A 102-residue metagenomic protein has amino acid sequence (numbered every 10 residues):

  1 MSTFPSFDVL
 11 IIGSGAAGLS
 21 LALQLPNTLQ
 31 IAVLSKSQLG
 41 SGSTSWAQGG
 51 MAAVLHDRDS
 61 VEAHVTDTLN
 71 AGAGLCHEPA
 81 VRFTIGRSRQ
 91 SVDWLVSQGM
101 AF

Functional and structural regions predicted by a protein language model:
M1-S6: A short, basic/flexible loop-to-alpha-helix module at the beginning of a structural domain
F7-V33: N-terminal Rossmann-like FAD-binding beta1-loop-alpha1 element of flavoenzymes
K36-F102: Conserved N-terminal/central alpha/beta ligand/cofactor-binding core
